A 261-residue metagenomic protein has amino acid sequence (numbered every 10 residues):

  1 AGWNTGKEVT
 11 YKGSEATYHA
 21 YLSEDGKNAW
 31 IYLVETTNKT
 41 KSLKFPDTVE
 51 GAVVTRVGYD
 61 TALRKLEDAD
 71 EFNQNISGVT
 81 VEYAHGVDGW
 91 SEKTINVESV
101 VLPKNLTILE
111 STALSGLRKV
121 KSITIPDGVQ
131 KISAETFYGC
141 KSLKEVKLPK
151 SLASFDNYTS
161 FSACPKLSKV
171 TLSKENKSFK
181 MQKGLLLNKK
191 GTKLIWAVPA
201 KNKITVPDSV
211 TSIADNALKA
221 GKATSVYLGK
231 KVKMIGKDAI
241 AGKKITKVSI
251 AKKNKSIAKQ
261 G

Functional and structural regions predicted by a protein language model:
G2-E35, Q182-L185, K189: Short beta-strand/loop segment at the start of cytosolic alpha/beta domains
E24-G26, N38-T55, E67-I108, R118-K131 (+5 more regions): Structural signature of tandem-repeat unit edges
I31-L33, V54-V57: Hydrophobic residues on conserved beta-strands that form the core of alpha/beta folds
V34-T36, D60-E67: Acidic, Ser/Thr
T61, T159-F161: Core beta-strand segments of extracellular beta-sandwich domains
T159, A258-G261: Short, aromatic/basic amphipathic alpha-helical patches
